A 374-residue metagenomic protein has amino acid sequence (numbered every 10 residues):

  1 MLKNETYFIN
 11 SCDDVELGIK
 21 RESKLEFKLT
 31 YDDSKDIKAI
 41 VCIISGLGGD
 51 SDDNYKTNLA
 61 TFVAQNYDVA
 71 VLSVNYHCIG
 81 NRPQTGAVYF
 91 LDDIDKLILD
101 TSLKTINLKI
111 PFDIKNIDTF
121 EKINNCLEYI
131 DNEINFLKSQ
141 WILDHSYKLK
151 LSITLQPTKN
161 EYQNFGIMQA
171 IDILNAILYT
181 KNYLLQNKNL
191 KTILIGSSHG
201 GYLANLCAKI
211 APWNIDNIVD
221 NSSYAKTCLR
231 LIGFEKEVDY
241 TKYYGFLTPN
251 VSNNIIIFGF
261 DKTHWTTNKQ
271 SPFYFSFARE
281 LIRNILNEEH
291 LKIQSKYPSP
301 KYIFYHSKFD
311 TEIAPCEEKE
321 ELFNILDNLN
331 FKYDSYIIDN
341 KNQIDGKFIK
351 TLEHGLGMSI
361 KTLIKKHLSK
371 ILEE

Functional and structural regions predicted by a protein language model:
M1-A39, L97-T101, E161: N-terminal cap/lid segment of alpha/beta-hydrolase-fold proteins
M1-F8, I79-Q84, D92-K104, Y240-F273: Extended charged low-complexity segments that act as oligomerization/scaffolding linkers
E26-L137: Short, surface-exposed "cap/lid" segments of acyl-processing enzymes
K35, Y244-E374: Serine-hydrolase catalytic core
S73-H77, S146, I337-D339: Residue-level recognition of beta-strand->loop/alpha-helix junctions
G80-L97, P157-D172, L184, K188: Catalytic nucleophile-loop/oxyanion-hole region of alpha/beta-hydrolase and closely related hydrolase-like folds
K122-L178, S271-N287: Alpha-helix-centered segments that form part of catalytic cores
Y179-Y240: Primarily recognizes the serine-hydrolase "nucleophile elbow" in alpha/beta-hydrolase and SGNH/GDSL folds
